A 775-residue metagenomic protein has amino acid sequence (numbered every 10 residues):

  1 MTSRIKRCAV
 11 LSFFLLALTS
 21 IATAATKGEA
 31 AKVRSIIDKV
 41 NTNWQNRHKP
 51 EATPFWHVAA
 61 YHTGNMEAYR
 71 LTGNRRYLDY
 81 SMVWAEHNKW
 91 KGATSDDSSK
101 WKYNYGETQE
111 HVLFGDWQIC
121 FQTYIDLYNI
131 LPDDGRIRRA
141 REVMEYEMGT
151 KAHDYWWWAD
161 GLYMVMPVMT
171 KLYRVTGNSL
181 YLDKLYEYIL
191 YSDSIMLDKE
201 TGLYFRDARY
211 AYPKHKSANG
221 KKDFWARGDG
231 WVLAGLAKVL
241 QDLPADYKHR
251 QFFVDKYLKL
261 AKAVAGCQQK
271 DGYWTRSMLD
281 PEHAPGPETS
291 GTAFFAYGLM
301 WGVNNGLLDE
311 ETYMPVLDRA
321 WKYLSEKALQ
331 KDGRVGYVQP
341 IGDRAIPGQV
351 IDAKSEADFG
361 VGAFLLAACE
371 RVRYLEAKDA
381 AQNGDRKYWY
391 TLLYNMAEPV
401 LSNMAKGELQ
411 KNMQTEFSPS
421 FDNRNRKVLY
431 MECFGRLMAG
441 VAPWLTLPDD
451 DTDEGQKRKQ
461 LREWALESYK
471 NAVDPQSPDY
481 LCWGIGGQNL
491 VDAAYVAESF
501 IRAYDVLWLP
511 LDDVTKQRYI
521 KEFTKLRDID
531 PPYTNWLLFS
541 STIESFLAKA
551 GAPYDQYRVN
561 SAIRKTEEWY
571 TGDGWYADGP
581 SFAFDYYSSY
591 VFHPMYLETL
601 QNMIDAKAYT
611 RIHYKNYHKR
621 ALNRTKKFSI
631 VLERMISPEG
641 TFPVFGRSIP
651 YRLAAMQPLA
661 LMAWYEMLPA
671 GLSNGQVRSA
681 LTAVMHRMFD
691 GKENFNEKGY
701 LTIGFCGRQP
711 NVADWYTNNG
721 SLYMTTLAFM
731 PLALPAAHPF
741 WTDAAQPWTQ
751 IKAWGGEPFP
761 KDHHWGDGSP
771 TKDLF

Functional and structural regions predicted by a protein language model:
M1-G28: Bacterial Sec-dependent N-terminal signal peptides
K27-I36, V40-A59, A68-L78, V83-G115 (+7 more regions): CBM-like carbohydrate-recognition segments
A31-E51, D79-S99, D134-Y155, S179-F205 (+10 more regions): Long, well-ordered core segments of solenoidal/helical folds
Q45, H62-A68, S98-L127, Y163-L172 (+10 more regions): Carbohydrate-binding/catalytic loop surfaces
P54-N65, Y69, V112-Y128, W158-M169 (+6 more regions): Aromatic-lined, polymer-binding surfaces characteristic of secreted/periplasmic polysaccharide-degrading enzymes
A60-R75, I119-D133, V165-N178, W231-H249 (+8 more regions): Well-ordered alpha-helical scaffold segments within catalytic/enzyme domains
L243-D246, R250-Q269, P281-A293, F582-I703 (+1 more regions): Long, repeat-rich segments with strong aromatic
D379-E467, D474, G756-L774: Extreme N-terminal leader/anchor segments
